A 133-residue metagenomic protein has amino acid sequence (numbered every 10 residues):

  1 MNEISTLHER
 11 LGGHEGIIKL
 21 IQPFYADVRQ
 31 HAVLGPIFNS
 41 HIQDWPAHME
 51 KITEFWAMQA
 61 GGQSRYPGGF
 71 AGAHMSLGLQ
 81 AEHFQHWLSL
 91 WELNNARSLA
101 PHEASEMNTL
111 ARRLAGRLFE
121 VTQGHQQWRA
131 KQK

Functional and structural regions predicted by a protein language model:
M1-K133: Core of compact, soluble alpha-helical bundle domains
